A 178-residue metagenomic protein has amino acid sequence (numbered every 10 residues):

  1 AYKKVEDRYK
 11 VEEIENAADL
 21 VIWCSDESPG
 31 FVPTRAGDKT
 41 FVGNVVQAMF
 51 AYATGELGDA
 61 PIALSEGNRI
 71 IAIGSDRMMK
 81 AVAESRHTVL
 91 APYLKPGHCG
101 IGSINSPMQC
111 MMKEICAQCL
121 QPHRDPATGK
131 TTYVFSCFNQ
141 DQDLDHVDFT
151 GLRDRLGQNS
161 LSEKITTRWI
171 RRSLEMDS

Functional and structural regions predicted by a protein language model:
A1-Q109: FNR/FR-type flavoprotein reductase catalytic core
W23-S25, P29-G37, Q109-E114, L156-S162 (+1 more regions): Low-complexity, flexible helical/coil segments
C24-E27, G97-G100, G129-Y133, E163-T167 (+1 more regions): Short, surface-exposed, polar/charged, turn-prone segments marking secondary-structure boundaries
T34-V45, E114-L120, G151-L152: Short, surface-exposed amphipathic charged segments that create phosphate/polyanion-binding patches used for binding
D76-R77, S106-Q142: Local cysteine-cluster metal-coordination motifs and their immediate loop/turn environment, predominantly Fe-S cluster
S85, A91-Y93, H123, K130 (+1 more regions): Alpha-helix boundary/interfacial micro-motifs
P122-H123, C137-S178: Short Fe-S-cluster ligation motifs
